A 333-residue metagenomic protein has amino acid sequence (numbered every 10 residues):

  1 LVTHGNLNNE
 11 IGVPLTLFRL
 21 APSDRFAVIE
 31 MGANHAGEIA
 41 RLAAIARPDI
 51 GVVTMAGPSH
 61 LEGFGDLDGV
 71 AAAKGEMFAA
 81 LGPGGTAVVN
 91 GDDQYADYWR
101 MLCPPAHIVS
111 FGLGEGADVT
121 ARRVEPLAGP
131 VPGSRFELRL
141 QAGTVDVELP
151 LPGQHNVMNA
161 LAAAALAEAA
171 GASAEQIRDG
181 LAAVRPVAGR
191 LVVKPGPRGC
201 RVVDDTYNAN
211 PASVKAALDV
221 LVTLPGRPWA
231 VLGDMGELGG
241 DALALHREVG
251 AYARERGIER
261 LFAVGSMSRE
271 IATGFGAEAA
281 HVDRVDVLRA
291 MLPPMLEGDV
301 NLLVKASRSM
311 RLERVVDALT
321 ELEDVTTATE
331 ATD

Functional and structural regions predicted by a protein language model:
L1-G5, F111-L113, E278-H281, A328: Conserved RecA-like helicase motor-core motifs
L1-G91, Y98-P104, P294, D299 (+1 more regions): Phosphate-binding loop of NTP-binding sites
T16-L17, A160-A170, A217, L221 (+1 more regions): Buried hydrophobic packing segments
I29, V89, V203-D204, L232-G233: Active-site flanking residues adjacent to catalytic metal/cofactor-binding acidic residues
A33-A36, G57-S59, D92-Q94, N208-A209 (+4 more regions): Short glycine-rich anion-binding loops that position phosphate/pyrophosphate groups of nucleotides and phosphorylated
I50-R201, G226, A251-R260, S268-E278: Acidic, Mg2+-coordinating active-site environments of NTP-dependent enzymes
A87-V89, L261-A263, N301-K305: Short glycine-rich phosphate-binding loop at a beta-alpha junction
V187-G189, T206-H281, S307, V325-D333: Active-site beta-alpha connecting loops in nucleotide-dependent enzymes
